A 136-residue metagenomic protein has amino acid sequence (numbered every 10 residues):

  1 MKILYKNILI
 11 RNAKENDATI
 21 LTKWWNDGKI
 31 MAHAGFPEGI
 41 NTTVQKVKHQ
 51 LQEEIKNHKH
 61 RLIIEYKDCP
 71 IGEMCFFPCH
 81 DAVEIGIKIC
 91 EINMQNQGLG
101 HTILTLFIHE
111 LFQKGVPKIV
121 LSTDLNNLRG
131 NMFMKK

Functional and structural regions predicted by a protein language model:
M1-V44, K48: A short, well-structured alpha-helix characteristic of acyl/acetyltransferase catalytic modules
I20, E84, T102, K118 (+1 more regions): Amphipathic alpha-helical recognition patches that constitute DNA-binding helices
K29, A34, I87-E91, L125: Short, histidine-centered active-site or binding-site loop motifs used for metal coordination, general acid-base
I40-N93: Acetyl-CoA-dependent GNAT
P78, E91-Q97, H109, L125-N126: Active-site acidic-Proline motif in GNAT/NAT acetyltransferases
N96-E110, N131-K136: Conserved acetyl-CoA-binding loop-helix of GNAT-fold acetyltransferases
Q113-T123: Conserved GNAT acetyl-CoA-binding A-motif
L121-N131: Conserved beta-strand-loop-alpha-helix junction that forms the acyl-donor binding cleft
